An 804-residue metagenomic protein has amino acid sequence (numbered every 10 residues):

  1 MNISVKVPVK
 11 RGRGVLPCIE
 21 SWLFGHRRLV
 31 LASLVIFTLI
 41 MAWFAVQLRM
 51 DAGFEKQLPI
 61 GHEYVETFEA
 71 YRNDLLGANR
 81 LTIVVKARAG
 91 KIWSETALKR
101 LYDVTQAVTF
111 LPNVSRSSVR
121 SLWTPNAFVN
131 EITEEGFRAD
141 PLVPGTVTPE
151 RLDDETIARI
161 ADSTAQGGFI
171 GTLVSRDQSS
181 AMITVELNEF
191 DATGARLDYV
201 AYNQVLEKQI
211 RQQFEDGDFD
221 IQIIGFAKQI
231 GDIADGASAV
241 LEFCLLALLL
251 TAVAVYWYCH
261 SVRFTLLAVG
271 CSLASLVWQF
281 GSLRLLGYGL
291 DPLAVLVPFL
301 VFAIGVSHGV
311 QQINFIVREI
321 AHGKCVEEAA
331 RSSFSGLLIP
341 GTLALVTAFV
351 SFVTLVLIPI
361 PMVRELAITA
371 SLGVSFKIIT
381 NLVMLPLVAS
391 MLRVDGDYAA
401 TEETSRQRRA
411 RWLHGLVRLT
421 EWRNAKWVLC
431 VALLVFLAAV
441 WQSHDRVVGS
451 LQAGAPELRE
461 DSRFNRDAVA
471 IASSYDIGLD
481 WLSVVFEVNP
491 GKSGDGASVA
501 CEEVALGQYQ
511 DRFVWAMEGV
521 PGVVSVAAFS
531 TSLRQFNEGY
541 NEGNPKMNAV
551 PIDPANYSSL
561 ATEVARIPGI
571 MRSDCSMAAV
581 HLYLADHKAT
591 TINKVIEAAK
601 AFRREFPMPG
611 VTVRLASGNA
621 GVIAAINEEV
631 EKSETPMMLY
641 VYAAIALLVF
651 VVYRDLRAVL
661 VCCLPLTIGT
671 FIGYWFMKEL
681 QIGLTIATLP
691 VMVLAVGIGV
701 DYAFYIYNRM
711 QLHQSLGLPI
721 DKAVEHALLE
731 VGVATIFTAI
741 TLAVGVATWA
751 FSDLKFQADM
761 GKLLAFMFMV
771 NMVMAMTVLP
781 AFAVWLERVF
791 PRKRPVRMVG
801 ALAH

Functional and structural regions predicted by a protein language model:
I3-A52, L387, T401-A453, R466 (+1 more regions): Signature of alpha-helical transmembrane segments and their immediate interfacial
K99, D103-L187, D198-Y202, D220 (+1 more regions): Alpha-helical transmembrane helix bundles of large polytopic membrane transport and channel proteins
P149-V262, S558-Y642: Extracytoplasmic
D235-L290, L357-P361, P636-Q681, F751: Interfacial segments of transmembrane alpha-helices in multi-pass membrane proteins
A254, T342-M384, A389, A646-F650 (+5 more regions): Hydrophobic, glycine/alanine-rich multi-pass transmembrane helices and their short helix-loop junctions in large
F264-Q312, A658-N708, A747, M774-V778 (+1 more regions): Hydrophobic transmembrane alpha-helices and their membrane-interface caps in long multi-pass transport proteins
E319-V346, H713-I740: Helix-loop junctions and hydrophobic alpha-helical segments within the transmembrane domains of large membrane
R418-N556: Juxtamembrane segments of multi-pass membrane proteins
